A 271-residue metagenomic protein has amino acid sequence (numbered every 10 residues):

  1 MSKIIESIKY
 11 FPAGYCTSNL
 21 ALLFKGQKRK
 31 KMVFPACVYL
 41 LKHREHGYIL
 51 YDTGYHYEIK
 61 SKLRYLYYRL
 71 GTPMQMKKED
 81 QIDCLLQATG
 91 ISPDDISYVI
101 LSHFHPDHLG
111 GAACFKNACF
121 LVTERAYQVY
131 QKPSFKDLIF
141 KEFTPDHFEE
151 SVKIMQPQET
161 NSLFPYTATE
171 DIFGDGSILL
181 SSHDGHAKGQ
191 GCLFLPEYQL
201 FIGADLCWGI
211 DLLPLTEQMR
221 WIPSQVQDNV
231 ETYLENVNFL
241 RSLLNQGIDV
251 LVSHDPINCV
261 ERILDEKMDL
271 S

Functional and structural regions predicted by a protein language model:
I4, Y15-D83, L193-D205: Conserved beta-strand hairpin/beta-sheet module of binuclear metal-dependent hydrolase folds, prominently
T53-Y55, F104, G185-A187, D205-L206 (+1 more regions): Active-site metal-binding loops of divalent metal-dependent hydrolases
Y65-V122: Active-site metal-binding motif and surrounding structural segment of the metallo-beta-lactamase
T72-C84, E197-S271: Cap/insert and terminal regions of metallo-dependent hydrolase folds
M76-D95, E124-S181, Q225-G247: Metallo-beta-lactamase
L121-E124, S253: Generic beta-sheet signal
Y166-T167, F173-M219: Glycine/small-residue-rich hydrophobic helix-like segments
